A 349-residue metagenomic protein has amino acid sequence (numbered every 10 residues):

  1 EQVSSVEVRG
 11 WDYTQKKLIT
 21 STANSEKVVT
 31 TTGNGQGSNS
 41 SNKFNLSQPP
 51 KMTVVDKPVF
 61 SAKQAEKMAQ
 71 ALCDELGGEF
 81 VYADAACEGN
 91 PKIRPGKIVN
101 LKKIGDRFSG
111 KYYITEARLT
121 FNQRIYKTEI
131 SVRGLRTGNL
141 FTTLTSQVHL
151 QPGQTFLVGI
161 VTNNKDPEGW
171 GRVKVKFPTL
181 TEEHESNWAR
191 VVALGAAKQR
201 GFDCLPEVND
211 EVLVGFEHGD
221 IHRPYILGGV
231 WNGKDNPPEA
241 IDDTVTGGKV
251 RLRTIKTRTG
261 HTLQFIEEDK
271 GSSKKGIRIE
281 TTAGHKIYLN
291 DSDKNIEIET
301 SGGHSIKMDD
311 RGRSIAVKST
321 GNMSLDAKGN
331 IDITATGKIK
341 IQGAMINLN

Functional and structural regions predicted by a protein language model:
E1-V3, G96, R251, S273-K274: Glycine-centered loop/turn motifs
Q2-L140: An acidic/polar, Gly/Ser/Thr-rich interaction patch typically located in mid-to-C-terminal regions of proteins
L101, R313-N349: Intrinsic-disorder/coil detector with helix-boundary
A117-L119, W231, N330: Short, ordered loop/turn segments at secondary-structure junctions
Q123-G134, N139-A327: Hydrophobic packing positions characteristic of elongated beta-solenoid/beta-helix-type spike/fiber shafts
